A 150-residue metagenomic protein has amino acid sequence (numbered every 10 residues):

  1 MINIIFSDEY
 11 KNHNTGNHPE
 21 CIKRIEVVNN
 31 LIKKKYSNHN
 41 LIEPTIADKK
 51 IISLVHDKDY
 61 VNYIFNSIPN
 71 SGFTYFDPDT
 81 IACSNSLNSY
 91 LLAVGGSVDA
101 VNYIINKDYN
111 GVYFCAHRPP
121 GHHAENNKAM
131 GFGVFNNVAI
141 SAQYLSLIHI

Functional and structural regions predicted by a protein language model:
M1-I148: HDAC/HDAC-like amidohydrolase catalytic core signature
